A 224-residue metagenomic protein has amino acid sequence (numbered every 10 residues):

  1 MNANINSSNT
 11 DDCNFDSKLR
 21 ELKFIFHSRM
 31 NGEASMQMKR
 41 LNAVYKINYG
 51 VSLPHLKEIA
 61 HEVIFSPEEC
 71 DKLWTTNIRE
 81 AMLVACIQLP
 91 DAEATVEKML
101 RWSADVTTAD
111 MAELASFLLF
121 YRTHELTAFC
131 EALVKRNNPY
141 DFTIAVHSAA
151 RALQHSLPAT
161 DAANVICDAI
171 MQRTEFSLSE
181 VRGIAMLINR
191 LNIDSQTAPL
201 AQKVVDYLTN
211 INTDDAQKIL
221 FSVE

Functional and structural regions predicted by a protein language model:
N2-E224: Alpha-helical scaffold domains
